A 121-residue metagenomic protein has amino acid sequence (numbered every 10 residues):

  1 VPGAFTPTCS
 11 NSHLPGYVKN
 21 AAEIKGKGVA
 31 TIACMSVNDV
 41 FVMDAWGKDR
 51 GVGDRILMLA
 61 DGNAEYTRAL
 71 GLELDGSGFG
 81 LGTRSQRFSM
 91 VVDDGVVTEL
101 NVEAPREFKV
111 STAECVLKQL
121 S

Functional and structural regions predicted by a protein language model:
V1-S121: Chalcogenol-based redox active-site neighborhoods
